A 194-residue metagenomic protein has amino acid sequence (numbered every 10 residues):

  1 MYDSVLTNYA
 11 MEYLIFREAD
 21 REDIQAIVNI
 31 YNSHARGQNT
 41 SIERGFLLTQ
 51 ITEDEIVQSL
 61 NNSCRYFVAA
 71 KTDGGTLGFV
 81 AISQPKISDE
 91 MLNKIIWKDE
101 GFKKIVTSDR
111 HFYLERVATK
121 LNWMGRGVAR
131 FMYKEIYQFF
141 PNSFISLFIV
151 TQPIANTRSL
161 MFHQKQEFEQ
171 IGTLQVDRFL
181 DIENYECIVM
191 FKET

Functional and structural regions predicted by a protein language model:
L14-N29: A short beta-loop-alpha structural element at the N-terminal edge of CoA-dependent acyl/N-acetyltransferase catalytic
A35-E55: Conserved GNAT-fold acetyl-CoA-binding loop/helix
E55-V68, P85-E90, Y113: A short helix-loop-beta-strand connector motif used in the catalytic cores of GNAT acetyltransferases and, in some
C64-V80, I96: Conserved beta-hairpin
A81-R116, R178: Conserved acyl-donor/pantetheine-binding loop and adjacent beta-alpha core of acyl/acetyltransferases and related
H111-F112, F139-A155: Conserved GNAT acetyl-CoA-binding A-motif
T119, G125-Q138: Conserved acetyl-CoA-binding loop-helix of GNAT-fold acetyltransferases
R130, Q152-T173: Conserved active-site alpha-helix within GNAT-family acetyltransferase domains
